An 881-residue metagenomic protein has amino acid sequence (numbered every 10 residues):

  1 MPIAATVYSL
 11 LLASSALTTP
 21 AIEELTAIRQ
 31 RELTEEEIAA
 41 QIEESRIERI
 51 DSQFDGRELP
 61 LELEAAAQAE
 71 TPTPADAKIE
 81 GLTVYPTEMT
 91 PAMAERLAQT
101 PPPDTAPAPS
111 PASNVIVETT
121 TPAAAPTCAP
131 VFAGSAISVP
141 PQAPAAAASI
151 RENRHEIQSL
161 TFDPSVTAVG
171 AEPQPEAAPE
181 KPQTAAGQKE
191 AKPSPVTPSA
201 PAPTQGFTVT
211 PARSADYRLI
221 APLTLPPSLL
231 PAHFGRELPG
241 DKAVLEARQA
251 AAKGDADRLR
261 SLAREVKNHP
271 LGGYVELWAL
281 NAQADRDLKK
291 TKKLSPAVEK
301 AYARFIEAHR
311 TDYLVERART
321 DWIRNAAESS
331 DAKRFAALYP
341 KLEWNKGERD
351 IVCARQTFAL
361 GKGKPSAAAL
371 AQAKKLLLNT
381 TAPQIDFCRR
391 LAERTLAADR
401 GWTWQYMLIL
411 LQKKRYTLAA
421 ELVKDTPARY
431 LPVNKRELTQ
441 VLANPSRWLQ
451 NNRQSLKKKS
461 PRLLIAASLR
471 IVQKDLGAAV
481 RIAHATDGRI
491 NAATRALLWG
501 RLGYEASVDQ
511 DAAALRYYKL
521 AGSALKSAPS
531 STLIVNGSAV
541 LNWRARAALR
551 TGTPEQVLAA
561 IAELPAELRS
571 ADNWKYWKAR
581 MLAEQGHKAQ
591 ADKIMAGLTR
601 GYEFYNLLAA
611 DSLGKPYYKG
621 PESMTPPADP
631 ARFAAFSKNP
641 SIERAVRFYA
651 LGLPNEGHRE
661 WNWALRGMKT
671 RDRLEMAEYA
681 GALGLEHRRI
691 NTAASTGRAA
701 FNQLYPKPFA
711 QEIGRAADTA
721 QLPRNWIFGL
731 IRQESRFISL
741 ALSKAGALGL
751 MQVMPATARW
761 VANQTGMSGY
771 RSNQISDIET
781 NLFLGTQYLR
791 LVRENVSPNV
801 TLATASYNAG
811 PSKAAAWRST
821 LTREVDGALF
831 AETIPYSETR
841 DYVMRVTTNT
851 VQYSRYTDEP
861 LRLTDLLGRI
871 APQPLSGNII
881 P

Functional and structural regions predicted by a protein language model:
L12-A13, L17-G240, S876-G877: Compositionally biased, proline/threonine/alanine/serine-rich low-complexity intrinsically disordered stretches
G235-A243, G254-D255, N268-E276, A297-V298 (+20 more regions): Generic helix N-cap/helix-start motif at coil->alpha-helix transitions
A250, Q283, A326, A359-L360 (+7 more regions): Residue at a conserved register position within TPR or TPR-like alpha-solenoid repeats
K253, R286, N325, S329 (+7 more regions): Structural motif corresponding to the intra-repeat A-B loop/turn of tetratricopeptide repeats
R258-L262, K290-A308, A332-L342, P365-L377 (+10 more regions): Alpha-helical repeat scaffolds
H269, L277, R481-A496, A513-S523 (+6 more regions): Catalytic glycan-binding domains that act on GlcNAc-containing polysaccharides
L280-N281, E307, R319-E328, P340 (+2 more regions): Alpha-helical adaptor scaffolds
P616, P621-L653, T864: Acidic, serine/threonine-rich low-complexity intrinsically disordered linkers/hinges in large eukaryotic
